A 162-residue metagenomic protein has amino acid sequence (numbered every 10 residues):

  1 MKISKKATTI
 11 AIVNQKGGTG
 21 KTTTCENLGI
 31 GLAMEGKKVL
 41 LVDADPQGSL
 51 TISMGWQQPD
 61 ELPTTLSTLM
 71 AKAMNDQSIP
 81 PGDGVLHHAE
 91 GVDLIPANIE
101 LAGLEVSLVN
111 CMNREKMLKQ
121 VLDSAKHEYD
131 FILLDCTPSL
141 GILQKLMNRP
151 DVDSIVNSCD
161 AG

Functional and structural regions predicted by a protein language model:
M1-G162: P-loop NTP-binding core
